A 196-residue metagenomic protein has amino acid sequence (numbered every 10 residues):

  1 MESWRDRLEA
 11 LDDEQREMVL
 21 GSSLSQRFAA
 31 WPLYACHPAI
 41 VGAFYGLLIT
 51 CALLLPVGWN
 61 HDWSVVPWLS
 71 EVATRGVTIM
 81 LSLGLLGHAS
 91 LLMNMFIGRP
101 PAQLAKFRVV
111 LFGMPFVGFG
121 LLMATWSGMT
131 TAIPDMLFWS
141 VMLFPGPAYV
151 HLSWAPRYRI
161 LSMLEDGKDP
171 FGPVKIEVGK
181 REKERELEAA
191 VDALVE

Functional and structural regions predicted by a protein language model:
M1-A39, F171-E196: N-terminal juxtamembrane cytosolic/stromal segments of multi-pass membrane proteins
C36-I40, H61-L83, F107: Transmembrane alpha-helix entry/boundary detector in multi-pass membrane proteins
P38-D62, M114-M123: Canonical alpha-helical transmembrane segments of integral membrane proteins
C51-P56, S70-N94, L111-V117, G146: Generic alpha-helical transmembrane segments
P56-V66, M93-G98, L121-T131: Juxtamembrane "helix-exit" motif on the non-cytosolic side of transmembrane helices
S90-R108: Cytoplasmic membrane-interface regions of multi-pass membrane proteins
A105-G128, V141-A148: Hydrophobic alpha-helical membrane segments
W126-E196: Terminal transmembrane helical module of multi-pass membrane proteins
